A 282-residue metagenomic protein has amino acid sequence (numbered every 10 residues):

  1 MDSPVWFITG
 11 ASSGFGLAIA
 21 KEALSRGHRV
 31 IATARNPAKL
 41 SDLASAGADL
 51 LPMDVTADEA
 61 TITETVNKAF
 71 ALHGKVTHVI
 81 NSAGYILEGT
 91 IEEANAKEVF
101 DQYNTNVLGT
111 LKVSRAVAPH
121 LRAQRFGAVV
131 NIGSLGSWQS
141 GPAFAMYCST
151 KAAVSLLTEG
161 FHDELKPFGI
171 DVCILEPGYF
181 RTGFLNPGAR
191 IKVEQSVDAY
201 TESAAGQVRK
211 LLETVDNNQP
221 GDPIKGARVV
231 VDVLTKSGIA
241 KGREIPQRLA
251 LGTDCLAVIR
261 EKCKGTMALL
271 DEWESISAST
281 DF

Functional and structural regions predicted by a protein language model:
G10-S13: Conserved glycine-rich cofactor-binding loop
A46-E59: Rossmann-fold cofactor-recognition segment
T90-I91, E98-F100: Substrate-binding pocket helix/loop in short-chain dehydrogenase/reductase
S114, T150-A153: Active-site helix of classical SDR
S114-R115, E159: A short, exposed helix-loop element centered on a Lys and neighboring polar residues
S134: Residue(s) in the substrate-gating loop at a strand-loop-helix junction that position the organic substrate next
P167-R243: SDR active-site lid
